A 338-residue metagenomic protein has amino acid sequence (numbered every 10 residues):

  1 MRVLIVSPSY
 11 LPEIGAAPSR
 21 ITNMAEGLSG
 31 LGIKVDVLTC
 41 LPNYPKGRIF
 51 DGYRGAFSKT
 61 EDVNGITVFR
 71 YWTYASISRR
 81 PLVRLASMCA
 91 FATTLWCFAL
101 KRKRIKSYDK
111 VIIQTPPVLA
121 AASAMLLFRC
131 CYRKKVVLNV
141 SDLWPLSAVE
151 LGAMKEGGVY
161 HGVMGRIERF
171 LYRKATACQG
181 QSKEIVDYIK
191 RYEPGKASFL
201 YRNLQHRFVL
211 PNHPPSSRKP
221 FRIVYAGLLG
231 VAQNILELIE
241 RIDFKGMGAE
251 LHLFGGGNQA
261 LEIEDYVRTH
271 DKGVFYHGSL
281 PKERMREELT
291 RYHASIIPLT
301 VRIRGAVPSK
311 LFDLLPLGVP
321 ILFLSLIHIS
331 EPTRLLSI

Functional and structural regions predicted by a protein language model:
M1-D62, E240-G246: N-terminal subdomain of nucleotide-sugar transferases
P8, A75-V83, K106, C130-R169: Acceptor-binding helix/loop patch of EC 2.4 sugar-transfer enzymes, predominantly nucleotide-sugar-dependent
L100, L119-A122, L126-Y132, G158-C178: Membrane-proximal helix-turn-helix segments that form the acceptor-binding/catalytic region of lipid-linked
T176, L289-G305, V319-L322: Acidic donor-binding loop of glycosyltransferase active sites
E184, Y201-L204: Carbohydrate-associated surface elements
P215-Q233, L238-I242, H252: Conserved donor-binding/catalytic core segment of Leloir-type glycosyltransferases
P220, A249-G255, L261-R286: Nucleotide-activated donor-binding/catalytic signature segment of Leloir-type glycosyltransferases, i.e., the conserved
I327-I338: Single conserved hydrophobic/aromatic residue that forms the stacking wall/gate of nucleotide- or nucleobase-binding
